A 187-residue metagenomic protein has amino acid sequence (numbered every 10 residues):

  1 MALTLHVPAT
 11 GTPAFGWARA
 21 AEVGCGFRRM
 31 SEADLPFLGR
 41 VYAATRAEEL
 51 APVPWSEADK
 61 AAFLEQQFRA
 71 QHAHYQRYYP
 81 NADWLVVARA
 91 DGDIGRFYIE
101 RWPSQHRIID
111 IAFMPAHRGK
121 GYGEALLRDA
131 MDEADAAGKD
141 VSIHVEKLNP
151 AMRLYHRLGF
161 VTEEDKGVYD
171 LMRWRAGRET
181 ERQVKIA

Functional and structural regions predicted by a protein language model:
L3-G16, A20-A21, R29-E32, R40-I109 (+4 more regions): Acetyl-CoA-dependent GNAT
G24-G26, K139-D140: Short active-site oxyanion
S31-D34, K147: Acidic/polar helix N-cap motif
F113, G119-D132, M152-R157: Conserved acetyl-CoA-binding loop-helix of GNAT-fold acetyltransferases
E124, K147-L171: Conserved active-site alpha-helix within GNAT-family acetyltransferase domains
A134-E146: Conserved GNAT acetyl-CoA-binding A-motif
